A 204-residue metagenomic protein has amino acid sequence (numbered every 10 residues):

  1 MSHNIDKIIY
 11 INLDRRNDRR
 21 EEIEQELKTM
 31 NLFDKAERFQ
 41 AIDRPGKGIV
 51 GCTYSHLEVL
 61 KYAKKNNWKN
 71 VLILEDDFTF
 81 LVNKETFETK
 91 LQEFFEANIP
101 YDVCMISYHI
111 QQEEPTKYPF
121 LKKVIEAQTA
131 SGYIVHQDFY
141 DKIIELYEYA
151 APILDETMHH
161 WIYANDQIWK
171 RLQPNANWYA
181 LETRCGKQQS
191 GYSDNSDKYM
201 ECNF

Functional and structural regions predicted by a protein language model:
M1-L74, F78-F204: An acidic/histidine-cluster motif and surrounding catalytic segment that typifies divalent-metal-assisted enzyme active
